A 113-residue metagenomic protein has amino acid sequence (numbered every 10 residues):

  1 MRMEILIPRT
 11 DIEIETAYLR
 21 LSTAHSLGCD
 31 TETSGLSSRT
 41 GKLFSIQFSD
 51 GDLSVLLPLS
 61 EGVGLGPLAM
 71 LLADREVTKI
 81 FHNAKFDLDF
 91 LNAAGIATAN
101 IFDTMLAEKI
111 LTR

Functional and structural regions predicted by a protein language model:
M1-R113: Conserved RNase H-like, two-metal-ion catalytic cores of nucleic-acid enzymes
